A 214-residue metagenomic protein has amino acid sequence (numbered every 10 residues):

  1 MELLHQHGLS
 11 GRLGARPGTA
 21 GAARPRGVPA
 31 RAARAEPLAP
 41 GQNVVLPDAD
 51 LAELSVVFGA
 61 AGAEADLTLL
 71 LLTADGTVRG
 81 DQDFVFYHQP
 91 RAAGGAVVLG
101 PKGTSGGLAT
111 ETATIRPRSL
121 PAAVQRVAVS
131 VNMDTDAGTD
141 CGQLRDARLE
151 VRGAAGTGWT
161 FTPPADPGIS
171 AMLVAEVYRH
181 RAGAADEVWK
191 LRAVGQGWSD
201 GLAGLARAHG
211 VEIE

Functional and structural regions predicted by a protein language model:
M1-E214: Intrinsic-disorder/low-complexity signal
